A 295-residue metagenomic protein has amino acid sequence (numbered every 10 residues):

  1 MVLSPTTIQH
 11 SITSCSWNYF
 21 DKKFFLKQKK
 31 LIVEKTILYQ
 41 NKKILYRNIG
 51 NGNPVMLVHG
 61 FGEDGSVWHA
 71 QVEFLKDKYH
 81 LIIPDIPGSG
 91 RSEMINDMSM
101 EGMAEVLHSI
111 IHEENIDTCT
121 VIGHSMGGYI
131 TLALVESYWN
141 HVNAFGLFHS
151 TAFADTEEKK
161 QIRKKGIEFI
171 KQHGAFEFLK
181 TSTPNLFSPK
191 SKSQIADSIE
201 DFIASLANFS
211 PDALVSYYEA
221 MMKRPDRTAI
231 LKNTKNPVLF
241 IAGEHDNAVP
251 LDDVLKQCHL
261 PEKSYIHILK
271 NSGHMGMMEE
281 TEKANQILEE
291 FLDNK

Functional and structural regions predicted by a protein language model:
M1-P54, K76-Y79, H112, I116-D117 (+1 more regions): Alpha/beta-hydrolase fold catalytic core
R47, A70-E73, I82-I122, S137 (+1 more regions): Active-site loop/oxyanion-hole signature of alpha/beta-hydrolase fold enzymes
V58-G60, A242: The conserved beta1-alpha1 loop
G60-A70, L81: Serine-hydrolase catalytic-loop signature spanning alpha/beta hydrolases and amidase-signature enzymes
D117-T156: Conserved hydrolase catalytic core segment
A154-Q161, H173-N233: Conserved alpha/beta-hydrolase catalytic His-Asp/Glu region
N233-S272, M278: Conserved loop-alpha-helix segment in the C-terminal half of the alpha/beta-hydrolase fold that carries the catalytic
Y265-K295: Catalytic active-site module of serine/aspartate enzymes centered on a nucleophile-bearing elbow/loop
